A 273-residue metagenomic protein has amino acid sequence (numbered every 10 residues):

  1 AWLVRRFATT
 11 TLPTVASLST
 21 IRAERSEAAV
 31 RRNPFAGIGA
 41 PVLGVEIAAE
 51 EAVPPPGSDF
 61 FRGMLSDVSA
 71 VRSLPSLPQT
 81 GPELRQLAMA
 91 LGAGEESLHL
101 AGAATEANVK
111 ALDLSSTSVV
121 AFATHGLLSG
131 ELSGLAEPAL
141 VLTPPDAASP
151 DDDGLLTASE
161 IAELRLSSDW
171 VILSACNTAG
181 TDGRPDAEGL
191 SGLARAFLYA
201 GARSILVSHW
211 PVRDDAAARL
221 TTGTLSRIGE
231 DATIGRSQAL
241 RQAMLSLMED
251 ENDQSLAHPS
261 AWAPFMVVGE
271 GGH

Functional and structural regions predicted by a protein language model:
A1-H273: Catalytic cores of enzymes
